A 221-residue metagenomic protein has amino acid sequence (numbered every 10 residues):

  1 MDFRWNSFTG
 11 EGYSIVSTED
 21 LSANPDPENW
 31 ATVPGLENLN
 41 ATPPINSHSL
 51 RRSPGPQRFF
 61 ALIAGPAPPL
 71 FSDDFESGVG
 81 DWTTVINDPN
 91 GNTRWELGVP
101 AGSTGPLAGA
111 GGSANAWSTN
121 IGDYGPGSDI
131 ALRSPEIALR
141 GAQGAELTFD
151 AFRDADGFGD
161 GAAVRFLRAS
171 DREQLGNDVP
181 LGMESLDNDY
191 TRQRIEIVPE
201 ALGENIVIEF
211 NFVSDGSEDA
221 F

Functional and structural regions predicted by a protein language model:
M1-F71: Short, composition-biased motifs enriched in small/polar/acidic residues
V16-S22, S134, F152, R165-A169: Predominantly extracellular/luminal cell-surface or secreted proteins
N40-I45, R172-A201: Extracellular carbohydrate recognition and processing domains and analogous Trp-centered ligand-binding platforms
P68-P126, G159: Extracellular glycan-recognition surfaces and repeat-rich motifs
F75, L132-S134, L139-D154, A162 (+1 more regions): Extracellular beta-strand-rich recognition modules
D123-R140, T191-R194: Short beta-strands within extracellular/lumenal beta-sheet-rich domains
G125-I130, S214-F221: Extracellular carbohydrate recognition
Q143-G182: Extracellular ligand-binding interfaces
